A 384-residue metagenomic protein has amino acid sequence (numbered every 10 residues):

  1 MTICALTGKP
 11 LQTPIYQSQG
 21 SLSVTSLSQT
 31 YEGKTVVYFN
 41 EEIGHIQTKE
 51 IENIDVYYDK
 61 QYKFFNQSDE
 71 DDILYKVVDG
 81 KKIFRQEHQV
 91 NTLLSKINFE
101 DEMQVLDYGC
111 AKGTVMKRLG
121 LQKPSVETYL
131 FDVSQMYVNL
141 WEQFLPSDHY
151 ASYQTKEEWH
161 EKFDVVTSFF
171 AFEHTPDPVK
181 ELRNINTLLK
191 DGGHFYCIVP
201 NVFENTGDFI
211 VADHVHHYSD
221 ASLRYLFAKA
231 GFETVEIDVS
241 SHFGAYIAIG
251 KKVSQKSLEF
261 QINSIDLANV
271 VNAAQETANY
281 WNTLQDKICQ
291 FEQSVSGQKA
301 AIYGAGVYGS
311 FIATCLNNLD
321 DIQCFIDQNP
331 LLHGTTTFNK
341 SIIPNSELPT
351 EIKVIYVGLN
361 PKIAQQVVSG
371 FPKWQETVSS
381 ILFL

Functional and structural regions predicted by a protein language model:
M1-V165, F169, L182, Y246 (+4 more regions): Conserved N-terminal segment of class I S-adenosyl-L-methionine
P14-S18, F232-F243: Conserved S-adenosyl-L-methionine
Q19-S21, Y196-L226: Short, glycine-/aromatic-enriched active-site segment of Class I SAM-dependent methyltransferases
S125-V126, G193, Q375-S379: A short helix->loop->beta-strand "cap" motif at the edges of active sites that frequently abuts
L130, H174, C197: Conserved SAM-binding loop
F169-P176: Short catalytic micro-motifs in class I SAM-dependent methyltransferases
V179-H194: A short glycine-rich, Lys/Arg-flanked "PGG" loop and its adjoining helix->strand segment in the class I
K251-L384: Hydrophobic, well-ordered beta-alpha structural blocks that scaffold small-molecule cofactor pockets
